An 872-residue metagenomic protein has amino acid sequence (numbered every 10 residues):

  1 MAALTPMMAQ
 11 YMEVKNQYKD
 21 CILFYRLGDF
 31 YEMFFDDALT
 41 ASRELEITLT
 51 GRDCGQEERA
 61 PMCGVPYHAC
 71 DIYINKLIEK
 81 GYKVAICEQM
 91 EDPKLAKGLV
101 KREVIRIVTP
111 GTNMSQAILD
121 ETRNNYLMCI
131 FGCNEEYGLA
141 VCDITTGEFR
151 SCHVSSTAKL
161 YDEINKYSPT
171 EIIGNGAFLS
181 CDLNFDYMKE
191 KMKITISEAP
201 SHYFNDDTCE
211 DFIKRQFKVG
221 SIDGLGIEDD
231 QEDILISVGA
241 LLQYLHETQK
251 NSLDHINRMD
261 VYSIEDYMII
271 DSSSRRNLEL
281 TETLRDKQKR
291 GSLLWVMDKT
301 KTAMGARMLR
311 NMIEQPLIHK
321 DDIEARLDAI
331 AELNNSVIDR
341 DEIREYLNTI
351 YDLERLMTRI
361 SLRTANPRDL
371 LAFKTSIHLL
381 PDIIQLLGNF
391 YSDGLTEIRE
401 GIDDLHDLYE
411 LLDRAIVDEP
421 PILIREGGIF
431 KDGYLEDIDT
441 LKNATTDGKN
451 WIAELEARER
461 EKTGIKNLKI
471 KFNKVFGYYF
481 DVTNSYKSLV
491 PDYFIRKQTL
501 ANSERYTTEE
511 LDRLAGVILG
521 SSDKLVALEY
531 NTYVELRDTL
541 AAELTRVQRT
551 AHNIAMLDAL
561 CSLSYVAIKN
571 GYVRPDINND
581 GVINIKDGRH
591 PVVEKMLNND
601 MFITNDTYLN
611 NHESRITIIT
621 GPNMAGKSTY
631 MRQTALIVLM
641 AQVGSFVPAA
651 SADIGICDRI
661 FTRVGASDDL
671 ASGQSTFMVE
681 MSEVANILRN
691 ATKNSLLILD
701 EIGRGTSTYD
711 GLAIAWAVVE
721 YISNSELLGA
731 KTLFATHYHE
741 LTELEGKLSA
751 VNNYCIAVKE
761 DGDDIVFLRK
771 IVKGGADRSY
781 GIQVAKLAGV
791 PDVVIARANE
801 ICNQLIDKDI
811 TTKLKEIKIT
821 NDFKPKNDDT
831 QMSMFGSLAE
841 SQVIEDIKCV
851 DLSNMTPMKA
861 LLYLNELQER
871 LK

Functional and structural regions predicted by a protein language model:
M1-A2, A9, E13, D20 (+5 more regions): Conserved phosphate-binding elements of NTP-dependent enzyme cores
M1-E332, N348, D352-S361, A365-A457 (+4 more regions): Charged catalytic and DNA/RNA-contacting regions of genome-maintenance and nucleic-acid-processing enzymes
F35-A38, Q231, K301-T302, M312 (+6 more regions): ATPase nucleotide-binding head domains, primarily ABC-like/P-loop NTPase cores
C87, P110-L119, S252, Y391-G394 (+6 more regions): Active-site phosphate-binding and catalytic loops of NTP-dependent enzymes
L362, N366, S376-L379, E397 (+3 more regions): Charged, surface-exposed helical/loop "interaction arms" that form contiguous linear patches used for dimerization
L500, E504-D538: Extended, charged coiled-coil "arm/hinge" scaffolds of SMC/Rad50-like chromosome-maintenance ATPases and other large
E840-K872: C-terminal tails and terminal domains of large nucleic-acid-associated and other macromolecular-machine proteins
